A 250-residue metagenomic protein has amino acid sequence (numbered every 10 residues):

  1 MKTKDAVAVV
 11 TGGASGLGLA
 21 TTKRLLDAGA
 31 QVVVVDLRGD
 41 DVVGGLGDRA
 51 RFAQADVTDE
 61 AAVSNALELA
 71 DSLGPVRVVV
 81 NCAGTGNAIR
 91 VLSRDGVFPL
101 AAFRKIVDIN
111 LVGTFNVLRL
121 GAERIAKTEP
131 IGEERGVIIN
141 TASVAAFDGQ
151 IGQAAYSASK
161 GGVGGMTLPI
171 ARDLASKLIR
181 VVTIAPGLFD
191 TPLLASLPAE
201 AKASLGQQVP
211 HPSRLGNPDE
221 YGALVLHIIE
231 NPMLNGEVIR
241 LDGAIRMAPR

Functional and structural regions predicted by a protein language model:
Q54-A66, L100: The beta1-alpha1 cofactor-binding region of Rossmann-like NAD(H)/NADP(H)-dependent oxidoreductases
T85, G96-N116, I139, Y156 (+1 more regions): Catalytic Tyr-X3-Lys loop
G86-R104, E123, K127-G132, G152-A155 (+1 more regions): Conserved mid-core segment of classical short-chain dehydrogenase/reductases
D108, E200-E220: Catalytic Tyr-x(3-8)-Lys segment
L118, S159, T167: Active-site helix of classical SDR
S143: Residue(s) in the substrate-gating loop at a strand-loop-helix junction that position the organic substrate next
A175, R180, L234-E237: Short, small/polar-rich loop/turn modules that mediate ligand/substrate recognition or access, typified
N217-L241, R246: C-terminal substrate-recognition "lid" of short-chain dehydrogenase/reductases
